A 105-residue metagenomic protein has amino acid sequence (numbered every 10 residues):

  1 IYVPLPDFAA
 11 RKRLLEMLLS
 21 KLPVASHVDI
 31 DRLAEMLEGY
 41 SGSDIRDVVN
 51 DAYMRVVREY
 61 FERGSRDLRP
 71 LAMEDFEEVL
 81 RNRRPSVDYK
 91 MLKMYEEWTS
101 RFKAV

Functional and structural regions predicted by a protein language model:
I1-L19: Conserved AAA+ ATPase "SRH/arginine-finger" region at the nucleotide-binding site
L5-D7, V24, S86: Hydrophobic residues in alpha-helical membrane-spanning segments
D7-R11, S26, G39: Nucleotide-binding/hydrolysis machinery
E16-S20, R81-R84: A generic structural signal for secondary-structure junctions that act as hinges or helix/strand caps at the edges
L19-D29: Helix-loop-helix "sensor" segment of P-loop NTPases
D29-V105: C-terminal engagement/docking regions of AAA+ P-loop ATPases
